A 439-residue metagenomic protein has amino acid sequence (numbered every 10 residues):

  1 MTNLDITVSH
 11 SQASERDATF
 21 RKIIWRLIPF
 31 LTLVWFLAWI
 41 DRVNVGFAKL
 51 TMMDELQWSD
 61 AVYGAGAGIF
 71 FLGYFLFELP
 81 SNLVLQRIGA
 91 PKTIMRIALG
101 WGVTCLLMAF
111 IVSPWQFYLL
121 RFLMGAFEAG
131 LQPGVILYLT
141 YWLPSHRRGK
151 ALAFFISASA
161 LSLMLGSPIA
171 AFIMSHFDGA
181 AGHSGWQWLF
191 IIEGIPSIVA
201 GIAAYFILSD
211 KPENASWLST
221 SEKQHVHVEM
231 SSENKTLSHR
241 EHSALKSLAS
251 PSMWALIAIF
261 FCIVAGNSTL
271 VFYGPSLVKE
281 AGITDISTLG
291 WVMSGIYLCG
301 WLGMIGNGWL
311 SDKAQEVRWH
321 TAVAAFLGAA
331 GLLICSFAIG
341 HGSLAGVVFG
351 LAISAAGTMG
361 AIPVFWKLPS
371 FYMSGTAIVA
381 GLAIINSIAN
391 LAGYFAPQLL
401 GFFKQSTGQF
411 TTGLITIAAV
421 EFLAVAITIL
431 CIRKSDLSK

Functional and structural regions predicted by a protein language model:
V45-G46, L245-G308, I362, W366 (+1 more regions): Extracytoplasmic gate region of multi-pass secondary transporters
Q57, G89, F110-Q116, F127 (+4 more regions): Helix-breaking motifs and short loop linkers at transmembrane-helix boundaries and internal kinks in secondary membrane
L76-W115: Conserved MFS/SLC helix-loop-helix module at the cytosolic interface between two early adjacent transmembrane helices
F77-G89, G303-E316: Helix-to-loop junctions at the C-terminal end of transmembrane segments in multipass secondary transporters
Q86-A98, D312-A325: Cytoplasmic membrane-interface "Motif A"-like loop-to-helix N-cap segments of 12-TM Major Facilitator Superfamily
L120-S157: Cytoplasmic helix-loop-helix junction between adjacent transmembrane helices in 12-TM secondary transporters
K150-M174, P196-S197, N386-A396: Glycine-rich segments within core transmembrane alpha-helices of 12-TM secondary carriers
V317-L368: C-terminal transmembrane helical hairpin of 12-TM major facilitator-type secondary transporters
